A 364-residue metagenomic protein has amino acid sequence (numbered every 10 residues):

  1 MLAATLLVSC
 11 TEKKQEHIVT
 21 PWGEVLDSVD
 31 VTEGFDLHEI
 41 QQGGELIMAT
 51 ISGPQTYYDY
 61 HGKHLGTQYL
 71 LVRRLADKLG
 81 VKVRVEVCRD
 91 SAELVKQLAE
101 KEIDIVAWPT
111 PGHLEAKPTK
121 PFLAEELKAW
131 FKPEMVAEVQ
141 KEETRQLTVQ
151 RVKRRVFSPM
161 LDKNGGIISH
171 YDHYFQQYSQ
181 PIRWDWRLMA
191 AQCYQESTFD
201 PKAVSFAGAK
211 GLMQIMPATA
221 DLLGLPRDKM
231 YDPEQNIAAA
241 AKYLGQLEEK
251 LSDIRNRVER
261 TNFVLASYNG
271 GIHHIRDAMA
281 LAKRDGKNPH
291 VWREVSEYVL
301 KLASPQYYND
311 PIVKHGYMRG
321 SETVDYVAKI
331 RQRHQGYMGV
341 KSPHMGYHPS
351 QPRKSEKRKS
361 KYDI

Functional and structural regions predicted by a protein language model:
L6-S9: C-terminal motif of bacterial Sec signal peptides marking the signal peptidase cleavage site
T11-V31, L37-H38, G66-K78, L114-Q150 (+3 more regions): Extended ligand-binding regions for polar small-molecule ligands
E16-P109: Extracytoplasmic small-molecule ligand-binding "clamshell" domains of the periplasmic binding protein/Venus flytrap
D27-S28, Q150-F199, I237, S252-R255 (+1 more regions): Export/targeting segments at the very N-terminus of extracytoplasmic proteins
S52, P111-A129, R155-P159, V299-Q306 (+1 more regions): Periplasmic-binding protein-like
L114-A116, N262-G336: Catalytic and substrate-binding regions of cell-wall glycan-acting enzymes that process beta-1,4-linked
K202-D228, Q235-Q246, I330: Substrate-binding/active-site groove segments that recognize and process beta-1,4-linked N-acetyl-hexosamine
E322-I364: Low-complexity, Gly/Ser/Thr/Pro-rich intrinsically disordered linker/tail segments
